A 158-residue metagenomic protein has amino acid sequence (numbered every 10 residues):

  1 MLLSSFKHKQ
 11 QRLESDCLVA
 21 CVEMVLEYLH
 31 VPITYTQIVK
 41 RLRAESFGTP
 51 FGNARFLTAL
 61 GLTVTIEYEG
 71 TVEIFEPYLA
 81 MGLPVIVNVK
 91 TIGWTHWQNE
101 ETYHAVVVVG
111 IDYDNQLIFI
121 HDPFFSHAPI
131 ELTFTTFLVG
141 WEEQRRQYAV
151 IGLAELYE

Functional and structural regions predicted by a protein language model:
M1-G48, T71-V72, T91, N99 (+2 more regions): Active-site-adjacent structural segments surrounding the nucleophilic cysteine of cysteine proteases and isopeptidases
L18, T49-P50, Y68, I130 (+1 more regions): A structural signal for well-ordered alpha-helical scaffolds and beta->alpha junctions
A20, M24, G52-R55, T136: Extracytoplasmic/secreted proteins, especially bacterial periplasmic and envelope-associated proteins
A44-S46, T58, A80, K90 (+3 more regions): Noncatalytic regulatory segments and standalone regulatory/sensor domains
R55-L83: Helix-adjacent hinge/juxtasegments
T65-I66, V85-N88, F119: Structural recognition of the beta-strand scaffold that forms the well-ordered cores of secreted hydrolase catalytic
H104: Short beta-strand or tight-loop elements that sit immediately N-terminal to catalytic metal-binding acidic residues
